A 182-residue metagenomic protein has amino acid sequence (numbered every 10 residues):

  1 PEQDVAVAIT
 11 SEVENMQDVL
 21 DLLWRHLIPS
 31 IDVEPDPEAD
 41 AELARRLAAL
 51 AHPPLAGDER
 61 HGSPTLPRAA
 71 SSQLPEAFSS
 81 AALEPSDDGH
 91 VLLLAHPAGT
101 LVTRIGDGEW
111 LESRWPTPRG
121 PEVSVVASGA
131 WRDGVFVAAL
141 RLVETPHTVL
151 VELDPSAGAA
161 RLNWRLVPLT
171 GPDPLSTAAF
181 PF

Functional and structural regions predicted by a protein language model:
P1-D88, L93-T100, R104, P116-E122 (+1 more regions): Catalytic loop of the DD-peptidase/beta-lactamase superfamily, centered on the K-T-G motif and neighboring
G108-W110: Alpha-helical transmembrane helix bundles of large polytopic membrane transport and channel proteins
D133-V137, L153: Alpha-helical transmembrane segments of integral membrane proteins
